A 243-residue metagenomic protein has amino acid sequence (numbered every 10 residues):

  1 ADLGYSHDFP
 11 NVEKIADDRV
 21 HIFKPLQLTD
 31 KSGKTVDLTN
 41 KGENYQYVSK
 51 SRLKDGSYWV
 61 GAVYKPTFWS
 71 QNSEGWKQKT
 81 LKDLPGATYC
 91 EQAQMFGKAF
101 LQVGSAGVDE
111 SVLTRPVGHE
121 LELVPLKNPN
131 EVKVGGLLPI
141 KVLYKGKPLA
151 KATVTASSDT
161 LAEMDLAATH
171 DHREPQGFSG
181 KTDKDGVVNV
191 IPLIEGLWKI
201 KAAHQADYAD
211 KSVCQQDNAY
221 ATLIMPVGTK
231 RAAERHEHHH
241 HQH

Functional and structural regions predicted by a protein language model:
A1-K41: Start-of-domain marker
D8-P10, K65-S73, A206-S212: Short acidic/polar inter-strand loop motif in beta-rich domains
N40-S57: A surface-exposed beta-strand-loop module
Q46-K50, D185-I191: Short, surface-exposed beta-strand/beta-hairpin micro-motifs centered on an aromatic residue
D55-F68, L197-A206: Short, aromatic- and glycine-rich surface loops/edge beta-strands on solvent-exposed regions
Q78-A152, S158-M164, Q215-H238: Beta-strand-rich domain onsets/edges
T169-D185: Short, acidic Ser/Thr/Gly-rich low-complexity loop/linker segments typical of extracellular and cell-surface proteins
H170-H172, A233-H243: Histidine-centered metal-binding segments
